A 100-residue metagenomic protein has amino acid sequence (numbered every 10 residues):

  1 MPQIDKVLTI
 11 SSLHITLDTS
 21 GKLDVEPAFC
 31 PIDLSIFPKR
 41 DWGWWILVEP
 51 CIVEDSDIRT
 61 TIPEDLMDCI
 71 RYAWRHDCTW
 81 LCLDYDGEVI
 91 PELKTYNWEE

Functional and structural regions predicted by a protein language model:
M1-L23, C82-L83, N97-E100: Short, extreme N-terminal segment that most often corresponds to the first beta-strand
I4, R40, R75-D77: A short, structural micro-pattern
I15-P50: An N-terminal amphipathic alpha-helical segment
T16-D18, V53-S56, E88-L93: Short, surface-exposed beta-strand/loop "edge" segments at domain boundaries and coil↔beta transitions
D33-L34, D41-G43, I52-W74: Acidic, aromatic-enriched beta-alpha/helix-loop junctions
L47-C51, D84-G87: Short loop/turn segments at strand-loop or loop-helix junctions that form parts of catalytic or ligand-binding pockets
T60-E100: Short, compact, well-ordered microdomains
